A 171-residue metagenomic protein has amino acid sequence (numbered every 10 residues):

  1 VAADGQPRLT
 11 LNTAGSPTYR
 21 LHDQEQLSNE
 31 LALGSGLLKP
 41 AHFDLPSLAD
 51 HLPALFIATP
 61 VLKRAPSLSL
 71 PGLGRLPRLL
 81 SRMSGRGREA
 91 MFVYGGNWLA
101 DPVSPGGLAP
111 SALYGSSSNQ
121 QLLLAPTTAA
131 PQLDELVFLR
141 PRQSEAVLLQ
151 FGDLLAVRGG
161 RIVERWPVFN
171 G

Functional and structural regions predicted by a protein language model:
V1-G171: Active-site anion/phosphate-binding pocket segments in diverse small-molecule metabolic enzymes
